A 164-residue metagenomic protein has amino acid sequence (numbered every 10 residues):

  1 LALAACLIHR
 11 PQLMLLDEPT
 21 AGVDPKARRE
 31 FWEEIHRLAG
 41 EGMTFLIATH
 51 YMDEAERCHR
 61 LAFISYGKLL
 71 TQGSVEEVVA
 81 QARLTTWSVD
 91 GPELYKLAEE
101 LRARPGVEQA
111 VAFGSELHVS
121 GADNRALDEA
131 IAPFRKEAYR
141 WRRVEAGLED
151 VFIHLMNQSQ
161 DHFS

Functional and structural regions predicted by a protein language model:
I8-Q12: A short, proline-enriched helix->beta-strand linker immediately N-terminal to the Walker B motif in ABC-type P-loop
M14-E18: Catalytic Walker B motif of ABC-type/P-loop ATPase nucleotide-binding domains
T20-A21, M52: Short loop immediately C-terminal to the Walker-B catalytic DE motif in ABC-type ATPase nucleotide-binding domains
G22-V23, L38: Short coil-to-helix N-cap segments within the nucleotide-binding domains
P25-A27: Helix N-cap at the start of a conserved alpha-helix in ABC-type nucleotide-binding domains
E33-A122: ABC transporter nucleotide-binding domain
S115, S120-S164: C-terminal coupling/interaction segments
